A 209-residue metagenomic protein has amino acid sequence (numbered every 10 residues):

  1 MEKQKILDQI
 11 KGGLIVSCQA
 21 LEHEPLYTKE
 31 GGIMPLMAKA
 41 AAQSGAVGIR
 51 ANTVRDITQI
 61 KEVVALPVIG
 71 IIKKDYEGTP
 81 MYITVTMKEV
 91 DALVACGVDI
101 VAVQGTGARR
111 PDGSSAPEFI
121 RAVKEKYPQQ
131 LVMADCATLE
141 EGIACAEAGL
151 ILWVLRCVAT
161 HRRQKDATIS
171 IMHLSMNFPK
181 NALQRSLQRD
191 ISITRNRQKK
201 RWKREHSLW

Functional and structural regions predicted by a protein language model:
M1-T28, K61: N-terminal amphipathic alpha-helix/helix-capping segment at the start of soluble metabolic enzymes
E2, L26-K29, R50-I69, P80-K88 (+4 more regions): Active-site-adjacent beta->alpha loops and helix N-cap segments on the catalytic face of soluble alpha/beta enzymes
K11-V16, V64-G78, K124-A137, K180-R189: Short beta-strand/loop segments at the ligand-binding rim of alpha/beta enzyme cores
Q19-L21, Q43, I72-E77, C96-R110 (+2 more regions): Glycine-rich phosphate-binding active-site loops on the catalytic face of alpha/beta enzymes
L36-R50, C96-G97: Catalytic domains of carbohydrate-active enzymes, especially glycoside hydrolases
Q43, V63, A95, E125 (+3 more regions): Residues at the C-terminal ends
G48-T53, I57, I69-I71, D99-Q104 (+3 more regions): Short beta-strand segments at enzyme active-site cores
G78-C96, A137-I151, Q184, Q188 (+1 more regions): Catalytic cores of alpha/beta
